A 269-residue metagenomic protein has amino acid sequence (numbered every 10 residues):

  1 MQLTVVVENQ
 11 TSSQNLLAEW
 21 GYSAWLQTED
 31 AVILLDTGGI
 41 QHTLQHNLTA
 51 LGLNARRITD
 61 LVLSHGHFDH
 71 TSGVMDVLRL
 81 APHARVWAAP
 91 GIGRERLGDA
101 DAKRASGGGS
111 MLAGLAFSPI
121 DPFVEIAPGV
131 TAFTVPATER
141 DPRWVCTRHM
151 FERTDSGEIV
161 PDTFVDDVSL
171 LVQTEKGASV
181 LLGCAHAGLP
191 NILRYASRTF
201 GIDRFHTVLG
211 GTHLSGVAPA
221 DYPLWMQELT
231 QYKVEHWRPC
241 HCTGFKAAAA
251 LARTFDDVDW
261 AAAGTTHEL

Functional and structural regions predicted by a protein language model:
M1-T11, T147-S156: Short Pro/Gly-enriched beta-strand edge/turn motifs at strand-loop
Q2-L51, T163-L182: Conserved beta-strand hairpin/beta-sheet module of binuclear metal-dependent hydrolase folds, prominently
E8-Q10, T37-G39, G66, G91-I92 (+4 more regions): Active-site metal-binding loops of divalent metal-dependent hydrolases
L26, D36, L48, H65 (+4 more regions): Divalent metal-coordination and catalytic microenvironments
H42-G93, F200-T207, T230, H236: Active-site metal-binding motif and surrounding structural segment of the metallo-beta-lactamase
G52, A102-G107, M226, T254-D257: Short, hinge-like loop/turn segments at secondary-structure boundaries
H70, R85, V160-S169, Q173-G264: Cap/insert and terminal regions of metallo-dependent hydrolase folds
I92-V168, W260-L269: Metallo-beta-lactamase
